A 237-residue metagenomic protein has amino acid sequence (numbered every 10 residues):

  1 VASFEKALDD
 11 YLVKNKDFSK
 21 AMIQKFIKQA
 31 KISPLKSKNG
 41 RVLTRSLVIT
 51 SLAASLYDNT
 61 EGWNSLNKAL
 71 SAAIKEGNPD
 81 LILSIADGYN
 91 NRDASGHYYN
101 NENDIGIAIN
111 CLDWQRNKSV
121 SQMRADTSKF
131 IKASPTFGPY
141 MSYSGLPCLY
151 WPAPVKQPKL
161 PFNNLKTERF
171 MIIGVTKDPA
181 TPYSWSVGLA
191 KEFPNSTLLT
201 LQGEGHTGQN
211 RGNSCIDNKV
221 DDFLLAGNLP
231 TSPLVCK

Functional and structural regions predicted by a protein language model:
V1-F18, F26: Noncatalytic, helix-rich "gating/capping" subdomain that lines the substrate-entry/channel surface of large enzyme
S19-N163, T167: Alpha/beta-hydrolase fold active-site neighborhood
C111, D178, L189, V220: Hydrophobic, well-ordered secondary-structure elements that form the walls of internal hydrophobic environments
K166, M171-G174, D178: Short beta-strand/loop motif that positions the catalytic acidic residue of the alpha/beta-hydrolase fold
P179-S184: Conserved alpha/beta-hydrolase "acid-adjacent" motif
K191-T207: Catalytic histidine neighborhood in serine/cysteine hydrolases with alpha/beta-hydrolase-type architecture
Q202-K237: Catalytic active-site module of serine/aspartate enzymes centered on a nucleophile-bearing elbow/loop
